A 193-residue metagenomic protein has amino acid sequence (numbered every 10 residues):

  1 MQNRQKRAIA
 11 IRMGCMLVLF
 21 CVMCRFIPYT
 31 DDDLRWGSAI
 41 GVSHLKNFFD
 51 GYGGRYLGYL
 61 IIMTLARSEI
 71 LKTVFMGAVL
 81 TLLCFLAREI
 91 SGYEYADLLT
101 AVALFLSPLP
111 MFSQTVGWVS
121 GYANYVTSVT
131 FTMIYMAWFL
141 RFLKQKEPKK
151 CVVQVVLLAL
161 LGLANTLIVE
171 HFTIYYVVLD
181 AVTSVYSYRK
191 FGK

Functional and structural regions predicted by a protein language model:
R4-D31: Transmembrane signal-anchor helices characteristic of membrane glycosylation enzymes that use polyprenol
K6-R7, K149-Q154, R189-K193: Membrane-interfacial entry segments at the cytosolic side of transmembrane helices
V22-I40, F49-L60: Extracytoplasmic catalytic/substrate-binding loops of multi-pass membrane glycan-assembly enzymes
F48-I70, V74-A78: Short hydrophobic/aromatic helix or loop-helix immediately within or flanking a transmembrane segment in polytopic
R55, D97-L143, V169: Membrane-interface micro-motifs in multi-pass membrane enzymes
G77-L99, I134: Transmembrane-helix motifs of polytopic, lipid-linked glycan transferases
V152-L179: Membrane-interface alpha helices of multi-pass inner-membrane proteins
Y175-K193: Perimembrane helix-loop-helix junctions
